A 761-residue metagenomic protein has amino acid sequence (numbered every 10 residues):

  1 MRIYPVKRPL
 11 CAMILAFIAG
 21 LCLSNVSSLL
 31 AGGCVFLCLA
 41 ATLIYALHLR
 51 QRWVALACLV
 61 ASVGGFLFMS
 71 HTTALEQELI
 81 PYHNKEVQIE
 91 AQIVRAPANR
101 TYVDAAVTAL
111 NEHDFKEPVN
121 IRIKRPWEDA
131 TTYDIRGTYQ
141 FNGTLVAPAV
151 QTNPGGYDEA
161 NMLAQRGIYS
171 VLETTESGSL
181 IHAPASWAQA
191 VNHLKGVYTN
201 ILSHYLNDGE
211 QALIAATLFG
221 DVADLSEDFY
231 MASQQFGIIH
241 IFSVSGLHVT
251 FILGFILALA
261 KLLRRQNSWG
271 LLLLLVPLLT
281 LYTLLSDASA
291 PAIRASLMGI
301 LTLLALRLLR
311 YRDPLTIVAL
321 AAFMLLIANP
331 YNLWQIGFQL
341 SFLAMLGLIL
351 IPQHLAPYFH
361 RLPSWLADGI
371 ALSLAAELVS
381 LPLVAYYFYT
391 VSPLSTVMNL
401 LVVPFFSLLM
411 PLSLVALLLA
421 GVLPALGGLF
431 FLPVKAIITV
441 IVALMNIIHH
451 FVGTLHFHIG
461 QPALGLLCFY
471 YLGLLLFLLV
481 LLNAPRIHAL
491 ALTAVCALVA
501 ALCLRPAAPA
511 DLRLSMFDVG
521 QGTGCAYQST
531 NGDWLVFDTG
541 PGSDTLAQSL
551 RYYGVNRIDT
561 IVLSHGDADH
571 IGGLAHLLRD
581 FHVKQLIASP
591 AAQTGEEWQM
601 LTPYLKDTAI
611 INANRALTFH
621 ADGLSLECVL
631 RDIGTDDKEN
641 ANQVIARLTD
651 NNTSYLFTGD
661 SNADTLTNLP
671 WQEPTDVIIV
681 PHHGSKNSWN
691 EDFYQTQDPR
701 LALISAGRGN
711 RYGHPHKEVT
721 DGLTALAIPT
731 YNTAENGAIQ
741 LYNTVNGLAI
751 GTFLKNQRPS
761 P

Functional and structural regions predicted by a protein language model:
M1-L79, R294, F342: N-terminal leader/targeting segments
M1-S24, A305, V415-I447: Hydrophobic alpha-helical segments
R2-I3, S62-H240, Q548, R557 (+6 more regions): Membrane-interface helix/helix-cap signal primarily in integral membrane proteins
R2-Y4, L15, Q165-M298, L303 (+6 more regions): Aromatic-rich juxtamembrane segments at the membrane interface
A12, A16, G20, W53 (+8 more regions): Hydrophobic alpha-helical transmembrane segments in multi-pass membrane proteins
A31-L39, L340-S341, N399-P404, A463-C468: Alpha-helical transmembrane segments of polytopic membrane proteins
N111-E112, R125-T144, G155-Y157, N161-L163 (+4 more regions): Non-globular, low-confidence helical/coil segments that flank catalytic cores
A385-F431: Hydrophobic alpha-helical transmembrane segments of integral membrane proteins
